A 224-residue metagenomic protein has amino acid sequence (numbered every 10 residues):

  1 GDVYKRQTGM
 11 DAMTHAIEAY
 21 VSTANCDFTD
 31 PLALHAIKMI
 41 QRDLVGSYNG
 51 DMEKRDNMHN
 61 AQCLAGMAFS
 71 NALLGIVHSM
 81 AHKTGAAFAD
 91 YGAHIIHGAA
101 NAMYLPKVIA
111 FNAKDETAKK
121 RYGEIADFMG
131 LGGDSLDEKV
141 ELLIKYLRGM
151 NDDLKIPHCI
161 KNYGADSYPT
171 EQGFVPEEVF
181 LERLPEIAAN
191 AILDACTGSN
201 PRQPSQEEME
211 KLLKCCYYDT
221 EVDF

Functional and structural regions predicted by a protein language model:
G1-A72, P169: Carboxylate- and glycine-rich phosphate/diphosphate-binding segment that chelates Mg2+/Mn2+
R6, C26, D30, S70 (+4 more regions): Hydrophobic alpha-helical scaffolding
Q7-D11, D27-K38, L74, A99 (+3 more regions): Alpha-helix N-cap/helix-start motif at coil-to-helix transitions, marked by capping-box chemistry
A33, R55-M58, Y122, V140 (+2 more regions): Hydrophobic packing residues in well-ordered alpha-helices of helical domains and bundles
C63-N101, D194-G198: Glycine-rich phosphate/pyrophosphate-binding beta-alpha loops
A87-H94, G98-V179, V222: Gly/Pro-rich interdomain helix-loop hinge
E178-F224: Short, amphipathic C-terminal "tail helix"
